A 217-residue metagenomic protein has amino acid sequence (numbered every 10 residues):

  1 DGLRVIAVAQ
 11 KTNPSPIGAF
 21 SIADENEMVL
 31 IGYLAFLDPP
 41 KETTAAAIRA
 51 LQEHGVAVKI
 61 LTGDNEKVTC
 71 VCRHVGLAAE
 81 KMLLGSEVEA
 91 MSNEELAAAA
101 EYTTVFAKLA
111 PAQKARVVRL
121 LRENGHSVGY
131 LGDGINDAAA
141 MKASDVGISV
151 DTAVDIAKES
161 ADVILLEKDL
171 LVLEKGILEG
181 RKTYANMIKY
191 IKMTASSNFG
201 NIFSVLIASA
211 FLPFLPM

Functional and structural regions predicted by a protein language model:
D1-T69, M91: Signature of the cytosolic headpiece of P-type E1-E2 ATPases
V8, M28, L51, D64 (+7 more regions): Residue-level signature of catalytic and energy-coupling elements of molecular machines, predominantly ATP/GTP-dependent
S15-P16, P40, E66-T69, Q113-A115 (+4 more regions): Flexible loop/turn segments at secondary-structure boundaries
N26, T43, D64-K67, E101 (+4 more regions): A generic structural signal for residues located within well-ordered alpha-helices of large catalytic or ligand-binding
A45, R49, R119, A138-A139 (+1 more regions): Alpha-helical segments flanking ligand/cofactor-binding loops in enzyme cores
C72: A conserved segment at the C-terminal end of the G1
V75-Y130, S144, S149-M217: Membrane-embedded transport module
